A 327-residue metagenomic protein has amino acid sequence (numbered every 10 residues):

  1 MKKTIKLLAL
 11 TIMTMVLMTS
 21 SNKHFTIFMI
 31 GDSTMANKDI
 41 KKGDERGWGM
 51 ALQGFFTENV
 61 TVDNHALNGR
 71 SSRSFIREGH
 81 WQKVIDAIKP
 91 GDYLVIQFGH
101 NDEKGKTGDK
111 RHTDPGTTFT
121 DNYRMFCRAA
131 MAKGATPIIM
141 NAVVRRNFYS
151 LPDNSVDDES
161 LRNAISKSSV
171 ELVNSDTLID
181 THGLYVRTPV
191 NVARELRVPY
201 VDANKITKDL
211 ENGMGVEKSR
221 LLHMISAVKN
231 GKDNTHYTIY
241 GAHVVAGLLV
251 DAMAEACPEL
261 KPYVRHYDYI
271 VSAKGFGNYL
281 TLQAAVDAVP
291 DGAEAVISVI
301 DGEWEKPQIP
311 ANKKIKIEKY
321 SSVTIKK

Functional and structural regions predicted by a protein language model:
T4-I5, I12-F25: Bacterial Sec-dependent signal peptides at the C-terminal "C-region" and cleavage site
N22-A66, Q82-L94: Serine-esterase "nucleophile elbow" of acetyl-processing enzymes
S33, H100-N101, G302: Active-site metal-binding loops of divalent metal-dependent hydrolases
A36-I40, S72-S74, N278: Short, solvent-exposed loop/turn elements at domain surfaces
N59-K106, A311-Y320: Mid-chain, structured segments of secreted extracytoplasmic proteins
H80-Y237, H243, G247-K261: Alpha-helical cap/lid subdomain in secreted, periplasmic, or secretory-pathway luminal O-acyl-processing enzymes
D268-S298: Acidic Gly/Asp/Thr-rich repetitive segments characteristic of extracellular carbohydrate-active and adhesion proteins
E294-K326: N-terminal extracellular ligand-recognition/capping segment immediately after the signal peptide
